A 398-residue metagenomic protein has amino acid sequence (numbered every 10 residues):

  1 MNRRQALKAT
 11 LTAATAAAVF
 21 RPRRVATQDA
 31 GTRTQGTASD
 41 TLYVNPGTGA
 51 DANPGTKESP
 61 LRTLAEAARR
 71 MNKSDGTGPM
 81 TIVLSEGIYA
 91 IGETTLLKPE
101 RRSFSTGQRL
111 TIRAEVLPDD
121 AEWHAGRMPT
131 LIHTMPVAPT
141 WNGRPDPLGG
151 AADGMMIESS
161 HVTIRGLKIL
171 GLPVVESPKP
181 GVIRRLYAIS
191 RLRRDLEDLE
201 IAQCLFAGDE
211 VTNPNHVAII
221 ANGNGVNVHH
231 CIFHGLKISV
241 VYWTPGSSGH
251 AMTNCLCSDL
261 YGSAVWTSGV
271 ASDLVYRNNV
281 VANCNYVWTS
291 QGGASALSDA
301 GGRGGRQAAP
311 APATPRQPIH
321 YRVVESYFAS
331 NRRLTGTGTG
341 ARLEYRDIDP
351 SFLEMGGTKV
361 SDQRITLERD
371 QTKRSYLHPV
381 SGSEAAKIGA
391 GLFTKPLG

Functional and structural regions predicted by a protein language model:
Q5-V25: N-terminal export signals
A30-E66, I88, T366-T372: Right-handed parallel beta-helix/beta-solenoid
P46-S85, G382-A390, T394-P396: Acidic Gly/Asp/Thr-rich repetitive segments characteristic of extracellular carbohydrate-active and adhesion proteins
A68, N72-Q108, G126: N-terminal, post-signal-peptide segments of secreted/periplasmic proteins
R69, T94-R101, M128, M135-M156 (+6 more regions): Extracellular beta-strand/beta-solenoid scaffold signature
S103-S177, D209-E210, S361-R364, R369: Right-handed parallel beta-helix/beta-spiral solenoid domain characteristic of secreted/periplasmic
S160-G171, D195-E210, H216, G223-Y242 (+5 more regions): Right-handed parallel beta-helix
F352, G356-G398: C-terminal accessory segments
